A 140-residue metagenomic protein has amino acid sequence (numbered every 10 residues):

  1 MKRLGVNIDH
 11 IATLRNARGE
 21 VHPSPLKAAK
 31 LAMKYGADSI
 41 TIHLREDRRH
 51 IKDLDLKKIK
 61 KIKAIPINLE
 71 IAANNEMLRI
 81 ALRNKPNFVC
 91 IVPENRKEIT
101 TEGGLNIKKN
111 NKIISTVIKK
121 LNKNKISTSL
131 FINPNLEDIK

Functional and structural regions predicted by a protein language model:
M1-G5, N110, K120-L121, S127: Contiguous N-terminal and early-domain "leader" segments and peripheral loops that mark the onset or edge of a domain
M1-P86: Conserved N-terminal beta1-alpha1 strand-loop-helix module at the mouth
A12-A17, K97-G103: A short acidic, helix-capping loop that chelates divalent metal ions and anchors anionic groups
L26, N111-S115: Short, well-ordered alpha-helical scaffold segments within catalytic/effector domains
M33, K57-K61, S115-K125: Surface-exposed amphipathic alpha-helices with a cationic face
I40-R49, P66-N74, V89-E94, T101-N111 (+1 more regions): Catalytic beta/alpha-barrel core
N84, V92, K120, N124: Mid-sequence acidic-hydrophobic segments that form the walls of catalytic/ligand-binding cavities or oligomerization
L136-I139: Anionic-ligand binding region
